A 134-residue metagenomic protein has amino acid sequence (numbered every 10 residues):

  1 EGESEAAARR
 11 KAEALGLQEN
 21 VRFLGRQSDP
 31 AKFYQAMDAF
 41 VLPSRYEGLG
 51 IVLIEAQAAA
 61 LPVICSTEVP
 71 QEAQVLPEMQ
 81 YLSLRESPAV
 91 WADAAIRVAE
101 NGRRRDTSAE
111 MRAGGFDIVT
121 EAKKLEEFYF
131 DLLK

Functional and structural regions predicted by a protein language model:
E1-A7: Glycosyltransferase donor-sugar binding loop
R9-G25: Nucleotide-activated donor-binding/catalytic signature segment of Leloir-type glycosyltransferases, i.e., the conserved
R26, R45: Aromatic "clamp/platform" in nucleotide-sugar-dependent glycosyltransferases that forms part of the donor/acceptor
A31, L49-G50, I54-A58, E72: Short alpha-helical segment that forms part of, or immediately flanks, the ligand-binding pocket in carbohydrate-active
F40-V41: A short hydrophobic beta-strand element within the catalytic core of glycosyltransferases that build diverse glycans
P62-S66, Q71: Short hydrophobic beta-strand element within catalytic cores of glycosyltransferases and related nucleotide-activated
E72-A99: Change "using UDP/GDP/dTDP sugars" to "using nucleotide sugars
R103-K134: A charged, aromatic-enriched C-terminal amphipathic alpha-helix characteristic of glycosyltransferases across folds
